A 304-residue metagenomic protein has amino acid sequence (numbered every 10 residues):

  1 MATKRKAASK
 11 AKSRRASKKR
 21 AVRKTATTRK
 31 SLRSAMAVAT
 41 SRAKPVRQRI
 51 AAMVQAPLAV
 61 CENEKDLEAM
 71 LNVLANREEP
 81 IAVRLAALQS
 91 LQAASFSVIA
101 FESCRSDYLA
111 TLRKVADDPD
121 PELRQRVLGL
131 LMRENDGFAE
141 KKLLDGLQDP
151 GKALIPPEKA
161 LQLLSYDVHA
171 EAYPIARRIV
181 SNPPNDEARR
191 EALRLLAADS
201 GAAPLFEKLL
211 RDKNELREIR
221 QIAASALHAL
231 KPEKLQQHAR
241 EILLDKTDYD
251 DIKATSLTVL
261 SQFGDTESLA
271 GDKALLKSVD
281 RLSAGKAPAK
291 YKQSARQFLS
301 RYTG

Functional and structural regions predicted by a protein language model:
M1-R33: Arg/Lys-rich, intrinsically disordered low-complexity tails that mediate electrostatic binding and condensation
R14-S17, A21, L32, V38 (+3 more regions): Low-complexity, charged, repeat-rich alpha-helical/coil interaction segments
K24, R47-E62, A82-S103, K114-D117 (+8 more regions): Structural detector for internal amphipathic alpha-helices that build alpha-solenoid repeat scaffolds
A26-T40, C61-A75, S97-D117, D136-Q148 (+5 more regions): Amphipathic alpha-helical scaffolding segments comprising HEAT/armadillo-like alpha-solenoid repeats
T40-P45, L74-P80, A116-E122, L147-A153 (+4 more regions): Short coil turns that connect the paired helices of HEAT/ARM alpha-solenoid repeats
